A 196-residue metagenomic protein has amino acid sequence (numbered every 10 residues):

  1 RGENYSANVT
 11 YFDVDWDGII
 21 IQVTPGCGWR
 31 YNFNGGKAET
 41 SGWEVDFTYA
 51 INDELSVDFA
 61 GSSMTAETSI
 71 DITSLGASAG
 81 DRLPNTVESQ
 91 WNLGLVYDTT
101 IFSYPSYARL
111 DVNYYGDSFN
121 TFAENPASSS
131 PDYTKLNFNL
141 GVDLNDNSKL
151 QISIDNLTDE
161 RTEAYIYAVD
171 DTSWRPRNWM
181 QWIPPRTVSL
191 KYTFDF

Functional and structural regions predicted by a protein language model:
G2-N4, N52-E54, E88-Q90, I101-P105 (+4 more regions): Strand-connecting loop/turn motifs
N4-N8, D13-D15, F33-F122: Gram-negative outer-membrane beta-barrel transporters
T10, A123-S130, L136-G141, S148: Short, glycine/charged-rich beta-strand-loop motifs at protein surfaces that mediate ligand recognition and catalysis
D17, V23-Y31, I70-D81, N125-S130 (+1 more regions): Flexible, surface-exposed loop regions and adjacent strand-edge segments of Gram-negative outer-membrane beta-barrel
I20, L55, E67, R161-T162: Activation segment
K37, S130-D132, W182-P184: A generic structural micro-feature
Q90-Y97, L136-L140, L190: Feature captures outer-membrane beta-barrel proteins of Gram-negative bacteria and organelles
N113-T121, V142-F196: C-terminal beta-signal and adjacent terminal beta-strands/loops of Gram-negative outer-membrane beta-barrel proteins
